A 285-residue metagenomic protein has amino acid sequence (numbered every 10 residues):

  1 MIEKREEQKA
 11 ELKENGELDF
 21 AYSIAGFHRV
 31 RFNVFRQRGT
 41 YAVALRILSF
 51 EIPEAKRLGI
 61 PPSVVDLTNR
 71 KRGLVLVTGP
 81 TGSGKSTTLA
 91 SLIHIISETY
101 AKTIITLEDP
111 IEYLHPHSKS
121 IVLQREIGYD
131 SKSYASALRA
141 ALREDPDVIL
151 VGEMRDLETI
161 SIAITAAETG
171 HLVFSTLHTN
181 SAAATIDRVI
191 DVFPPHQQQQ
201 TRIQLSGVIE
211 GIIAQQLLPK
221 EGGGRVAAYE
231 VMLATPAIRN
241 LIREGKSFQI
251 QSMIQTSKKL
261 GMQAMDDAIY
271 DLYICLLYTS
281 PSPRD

Functional and structural regions predicted by a protein language model:
M1-S280, R284: Short, flexible helix-loop junctions that flank or precede catalytic/ligand sites
